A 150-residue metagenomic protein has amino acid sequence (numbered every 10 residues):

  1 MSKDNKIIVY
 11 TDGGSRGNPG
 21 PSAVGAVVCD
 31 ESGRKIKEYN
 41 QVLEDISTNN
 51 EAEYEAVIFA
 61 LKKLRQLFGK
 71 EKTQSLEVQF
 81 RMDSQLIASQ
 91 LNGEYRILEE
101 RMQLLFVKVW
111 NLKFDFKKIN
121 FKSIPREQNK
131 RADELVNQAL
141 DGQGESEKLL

Functional and structural regions predicted by a protein language model:
S2, E145-L150: Acidic two-metal-ion nuclease catalytic site recognized across multiple nuclease folds, prominently DnaQ/RNase D-T
S2-E51, K62-K63: RNase H-like nuclease fold core
G14, N18, I58-E147: RNase H catalytic domain
E53, V57: Short, conserved alpha-helix that lines the donor NDP-sugar binding/gating region of sugar-transfer enzymes
